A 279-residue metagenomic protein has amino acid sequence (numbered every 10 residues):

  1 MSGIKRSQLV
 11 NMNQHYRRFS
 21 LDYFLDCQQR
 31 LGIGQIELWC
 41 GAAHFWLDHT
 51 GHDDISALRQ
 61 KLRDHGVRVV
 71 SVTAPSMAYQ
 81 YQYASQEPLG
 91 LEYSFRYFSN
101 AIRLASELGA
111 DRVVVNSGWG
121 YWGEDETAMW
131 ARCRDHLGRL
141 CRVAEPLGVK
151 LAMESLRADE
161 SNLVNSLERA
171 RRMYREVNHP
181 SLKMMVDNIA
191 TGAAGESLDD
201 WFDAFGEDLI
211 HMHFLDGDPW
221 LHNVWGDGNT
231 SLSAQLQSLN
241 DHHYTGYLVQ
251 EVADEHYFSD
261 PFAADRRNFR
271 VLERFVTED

Functional and structural regions predicted by a protein language model:
M1-G32, R59, R63, G109-D111 (+2 more regions): Histidine-acidic metal/acid-base catalytic patches
G3, D22-Y23, Y81-K183, A193: Active-site acidic/histidine proton-transfer and metal-coordination neighborhood in alpha/beta enzyme cores
H15-R17, C40-A42, P75-A78, S117-Y121 (+4 more regions): Active-site-proximal loop/turn and secondary-structure-junction residues that shape catalytic pockets, frequently
Q28-L31, Q35-A43: Basic, amphipathic N-terminal segments that precede the first structured/catalytic domain
W39-R59, S117-E124: Glycine-rich, proline-tolerant flexible connector loops at the mouths of alpha/beta enzymes
D48-I55, E87-L91, G123-W130, L163 (+2 more regions): Flexible, glycine- and charge-enriched loops at secondary-structure boundaries
L62-V70: Glycine-rich, aromatic-flanked loop segments that form ligand/cofactor-binding clefts across common enzyme folds
